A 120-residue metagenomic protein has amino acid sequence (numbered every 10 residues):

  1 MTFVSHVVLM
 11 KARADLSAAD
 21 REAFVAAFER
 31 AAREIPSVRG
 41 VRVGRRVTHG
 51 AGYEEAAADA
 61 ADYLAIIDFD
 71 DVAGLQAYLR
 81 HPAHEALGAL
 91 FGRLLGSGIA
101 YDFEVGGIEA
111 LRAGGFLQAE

Functional and structural regions predicted by a protein language model:
M1-Y63, D70-A77, E104-E120: Short S/T/G/P-rich N-terminal loop/turn motif that feeds into the first structured element of a domain
V72-H81, E85-D102: C-terminal structural segments of small proteins and small subunits
